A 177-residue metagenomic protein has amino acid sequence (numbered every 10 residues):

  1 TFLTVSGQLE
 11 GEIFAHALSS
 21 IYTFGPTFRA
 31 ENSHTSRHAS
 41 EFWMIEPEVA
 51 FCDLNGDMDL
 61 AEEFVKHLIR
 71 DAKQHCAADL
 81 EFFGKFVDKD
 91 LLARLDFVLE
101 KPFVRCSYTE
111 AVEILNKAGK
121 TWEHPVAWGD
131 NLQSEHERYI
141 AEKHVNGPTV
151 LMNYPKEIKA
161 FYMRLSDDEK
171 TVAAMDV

Functional and structural regions predicted by a protein language model:
T1-R70, E81-V177: A translation/RNA-centric and nucleic-acid-associated enzymatic feature enriched in Class II aminoacyl-tRNA synthetases
H75-D79: Residue-level recognition of alpha-helix termini/interfacial anchor residues
